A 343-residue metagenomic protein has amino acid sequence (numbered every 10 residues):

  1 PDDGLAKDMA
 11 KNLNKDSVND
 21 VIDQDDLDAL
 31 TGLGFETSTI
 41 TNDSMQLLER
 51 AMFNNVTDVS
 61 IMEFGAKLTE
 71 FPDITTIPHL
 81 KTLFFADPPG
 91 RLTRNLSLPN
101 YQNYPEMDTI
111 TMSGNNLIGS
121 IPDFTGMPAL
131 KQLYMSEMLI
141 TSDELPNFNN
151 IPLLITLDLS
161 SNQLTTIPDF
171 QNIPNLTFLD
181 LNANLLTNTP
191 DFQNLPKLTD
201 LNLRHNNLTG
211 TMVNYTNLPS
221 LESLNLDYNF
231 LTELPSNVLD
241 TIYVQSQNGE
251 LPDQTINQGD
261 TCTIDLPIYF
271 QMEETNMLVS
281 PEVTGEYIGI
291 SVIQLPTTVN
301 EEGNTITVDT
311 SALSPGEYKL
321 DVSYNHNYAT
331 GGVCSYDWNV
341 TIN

Functional and structural regions predicted by a protein language model:
P1-E63, P78, Y228-F230, P235-N343: N-terminal capping/linker segments that flank leucine-rich repeat
L30, V56-V59, L68, L80 (+13 more regions): Conserved hydrophobic position(s) of the canonical leucine-rich repeat
L33-F35, T57-M62, K81-A86, D108-M112 (+6 more regions): Conserved hydrophobic beta-strand positions in leucine-rich repeat
D43-L48, V59, T69-I74, T93-Y101 (+6 more regions): Canonical leucine-rich repeat
F71-P72, I77-P89, T93, S97-N100 (+1 more regions): A generic tandem-repeat structural signature
P88-G90, N115, M138, N162 (+3 more regions): Consensus "Asn ladder" position of solenoid repeat domains
D191-Y228: Ankyrin-repeat and related helical/solenoid repeat scaffolds used for protein-protein interactions
